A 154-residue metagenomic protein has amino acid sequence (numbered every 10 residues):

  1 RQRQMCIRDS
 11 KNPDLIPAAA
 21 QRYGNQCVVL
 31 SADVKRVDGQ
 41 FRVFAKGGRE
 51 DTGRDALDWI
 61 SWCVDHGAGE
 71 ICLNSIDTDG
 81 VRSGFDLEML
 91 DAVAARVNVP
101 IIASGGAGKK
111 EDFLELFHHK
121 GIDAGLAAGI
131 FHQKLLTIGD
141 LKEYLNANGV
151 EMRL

Functional and structural regions predicted by a protein language model:
R1, D14-I16, E88-A124: Catalytic cores of alpha/beta
Q2-I7: Short, small-residue-biased leader/transition segments that mark boundaries at the very start of proteins
S10-N12, L30, R36-G39: Conserved radical SAM core fold
N12-Q26, L57-V64: Short amphipathic alpha-helices and their capping/turn segments at secondary-structure boundaries
I16-R22, E115-A124, A128-L154: C-terminal helical cap(s) of enzyme catalytic domains, especially alpha/beta-barrels
C27-V29, P100: Proline-centered loop/turn at the N-terminus of a beta-strand
V34-A95, A128, H132, L136: Glycine/Thr-rich beta-alpha phosphate-binding loop at enzyme active sites
